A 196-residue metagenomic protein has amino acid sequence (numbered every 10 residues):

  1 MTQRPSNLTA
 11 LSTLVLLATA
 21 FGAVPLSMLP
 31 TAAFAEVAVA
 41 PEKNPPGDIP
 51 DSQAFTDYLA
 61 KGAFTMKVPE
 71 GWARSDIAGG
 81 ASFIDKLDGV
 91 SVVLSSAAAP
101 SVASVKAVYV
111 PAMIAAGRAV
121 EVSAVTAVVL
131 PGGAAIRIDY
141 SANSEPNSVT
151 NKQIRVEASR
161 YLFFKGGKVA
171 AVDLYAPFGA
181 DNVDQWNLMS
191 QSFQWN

Functional and structural regions predicted by a protein language model:
T2-M28: Bacterial N-terminal signal peptides that target proteins for export
T2-R4, L11-L14, F34-P50, Y58 (+1 more regions): Terminus-proximal functional modules
F21-P41: Signal peptide processing junction and immediate N-terminal pro/mature segment of secreted/exported proteins
E36-V39, R74-A171, P177-F178, D184: Conserved polar/disulfide-associated segments of primarily extracytoplasmic proteins
K43-D76: N-terminal "mature-domain start" segment
N187: Short amphipathic alpha-helical segment that frequently serves as the phosphate-/nucleotide-binding helix
W195-N196: Short, solvent-exposed mixed-charge patches
